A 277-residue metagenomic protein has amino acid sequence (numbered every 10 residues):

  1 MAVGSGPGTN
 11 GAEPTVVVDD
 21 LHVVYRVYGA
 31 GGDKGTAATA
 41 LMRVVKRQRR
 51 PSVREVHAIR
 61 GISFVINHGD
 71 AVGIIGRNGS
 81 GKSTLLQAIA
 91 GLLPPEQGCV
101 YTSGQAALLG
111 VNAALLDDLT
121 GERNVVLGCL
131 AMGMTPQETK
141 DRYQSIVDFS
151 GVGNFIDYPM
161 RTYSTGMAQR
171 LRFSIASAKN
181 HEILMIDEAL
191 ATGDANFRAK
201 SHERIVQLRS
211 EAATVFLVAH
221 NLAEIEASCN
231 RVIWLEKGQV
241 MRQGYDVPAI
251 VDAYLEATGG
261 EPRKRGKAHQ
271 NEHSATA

Functional and structural regions predicted by a protein language model:
M1-H57, V251-P262, G266-H269: Pre-NBD coupling/linker segments of ABC/ABC-like ATPases
V17, V23-R26, H68-G73, R77-A131: ABC ATPase nucleotide-binding domain signature region
T39-K46, A107, E138-F155, S174: Conserved ABC ATPase "signature" region
S177-I186, T192: A short, proline-enriched helix->beta-strand linker immediately N-terminal to the Walker B motif in ABC-type P-loop
R198-E211: Helical segment within the ABC ATPase nucleotide-binding domain
A219-H220: H-loop/switch region of ABC-family ATPase nucleotide-binding domains
I225-A227: A short, surface-exposed alpha-helical micro-motif characterized by mixed small hydrophobic and charged/polar residues
I233, K237-Y245: Conserved switch/coupling elements of ABC/ABC-like ATPase nucleotide-binding domains
